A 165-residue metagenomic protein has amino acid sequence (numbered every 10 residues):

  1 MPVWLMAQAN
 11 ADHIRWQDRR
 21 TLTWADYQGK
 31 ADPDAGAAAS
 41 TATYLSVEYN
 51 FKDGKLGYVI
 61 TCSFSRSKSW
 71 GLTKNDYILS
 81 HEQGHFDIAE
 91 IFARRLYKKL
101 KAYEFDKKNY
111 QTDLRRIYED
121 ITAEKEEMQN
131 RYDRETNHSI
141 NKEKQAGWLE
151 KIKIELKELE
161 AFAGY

Functional and structural regions predicted by a protein language model:
M1-A11: Bacterial Sec-dependent N-terminal signal peptides
N10-G54, I60, F64, F105-Y165: Metalloprotease/metallohydrolase-associated module, dominated by Zn2+-dependent proteases
F64-R66, E90-F92: A mature extracytoplasmic/lumenal domain signature
G71-L72: C-terminal soluble interaction/assembly domains
Y77-A89: Active-site recognition of the HExxH zinc-binding catalytic motif
I88, R94-K101, F105, E126 (+1 more regions): Sec-exported extracytoplasmic/periplasmic mature domains
